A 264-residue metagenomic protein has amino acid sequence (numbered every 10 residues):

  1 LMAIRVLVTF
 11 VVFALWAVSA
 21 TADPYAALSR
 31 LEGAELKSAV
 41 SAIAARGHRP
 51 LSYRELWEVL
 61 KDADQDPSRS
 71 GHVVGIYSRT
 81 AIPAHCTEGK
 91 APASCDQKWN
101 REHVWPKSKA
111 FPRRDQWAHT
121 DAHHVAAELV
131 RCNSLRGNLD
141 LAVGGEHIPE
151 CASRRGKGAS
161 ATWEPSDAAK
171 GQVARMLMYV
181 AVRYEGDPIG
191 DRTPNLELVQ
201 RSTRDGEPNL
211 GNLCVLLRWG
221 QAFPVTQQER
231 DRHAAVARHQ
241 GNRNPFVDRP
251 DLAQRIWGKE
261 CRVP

Functional and structural regions predicted by a protein language model:
I4, V18-A20: Mature, extracytoplasmic segments of signal peptide-bearing proteins
L7-W16: Bacterial N-terminal signal peptides
A14, P67-S68, A93, R238: A generic structural signal for short, solvent-exposed coil/turn residues that cap or connect secondary-structure
A20-A81, R255-P264: N-terminal module-boundary/linker segments of secreted carbohydrate-active enzymes
V73-G75, T80-K98: Short, His- and charge-rich active-site/binding loops that engage polyanionic ligands
K90-P264: Domain-level detector of nuclease and nuclease-like folds in predominantly extracellular/periplasmic contexts
